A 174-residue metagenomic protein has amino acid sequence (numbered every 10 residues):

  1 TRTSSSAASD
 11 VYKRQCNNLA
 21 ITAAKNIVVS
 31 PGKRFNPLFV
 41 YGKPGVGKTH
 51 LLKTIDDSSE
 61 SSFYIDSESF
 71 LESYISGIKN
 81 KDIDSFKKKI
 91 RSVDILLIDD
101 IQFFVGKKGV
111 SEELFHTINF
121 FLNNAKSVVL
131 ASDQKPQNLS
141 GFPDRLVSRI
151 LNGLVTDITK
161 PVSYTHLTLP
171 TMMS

Functional and structural regions predicted by a protein language model:
T1-A8, Y12, H166-S174: Single conserved hydrophobic/aromatic residue that forms the stacking wall/gate of nucleotide- or nucleobase-binding
D10-N36: Pre-Walker A (pre-P-loop) alpha-helix and adjacent loop at the N terminus of AAA/AAA+ ATPase modules, a conserved
F35-L51: Walker A/P-loop nucleotide-binding motif
F63-S92: Short glycine-rich substrate-engagement loop in P-loop NTPases that contacts/grips substrate
D99-I101: Walker B catalytic acidic pair
E112-L130, S148: Conserved catalytic/switch belt of AAA+ P-loop NTPases
P136-L151: Short regulatory helix/loop adjacent to the ATP-binding pocket of P-loop NTPases
G153-Y164: Conserved AAA+ ATPase "SRH/arginine-finger" region at the nucleotide-binding site
